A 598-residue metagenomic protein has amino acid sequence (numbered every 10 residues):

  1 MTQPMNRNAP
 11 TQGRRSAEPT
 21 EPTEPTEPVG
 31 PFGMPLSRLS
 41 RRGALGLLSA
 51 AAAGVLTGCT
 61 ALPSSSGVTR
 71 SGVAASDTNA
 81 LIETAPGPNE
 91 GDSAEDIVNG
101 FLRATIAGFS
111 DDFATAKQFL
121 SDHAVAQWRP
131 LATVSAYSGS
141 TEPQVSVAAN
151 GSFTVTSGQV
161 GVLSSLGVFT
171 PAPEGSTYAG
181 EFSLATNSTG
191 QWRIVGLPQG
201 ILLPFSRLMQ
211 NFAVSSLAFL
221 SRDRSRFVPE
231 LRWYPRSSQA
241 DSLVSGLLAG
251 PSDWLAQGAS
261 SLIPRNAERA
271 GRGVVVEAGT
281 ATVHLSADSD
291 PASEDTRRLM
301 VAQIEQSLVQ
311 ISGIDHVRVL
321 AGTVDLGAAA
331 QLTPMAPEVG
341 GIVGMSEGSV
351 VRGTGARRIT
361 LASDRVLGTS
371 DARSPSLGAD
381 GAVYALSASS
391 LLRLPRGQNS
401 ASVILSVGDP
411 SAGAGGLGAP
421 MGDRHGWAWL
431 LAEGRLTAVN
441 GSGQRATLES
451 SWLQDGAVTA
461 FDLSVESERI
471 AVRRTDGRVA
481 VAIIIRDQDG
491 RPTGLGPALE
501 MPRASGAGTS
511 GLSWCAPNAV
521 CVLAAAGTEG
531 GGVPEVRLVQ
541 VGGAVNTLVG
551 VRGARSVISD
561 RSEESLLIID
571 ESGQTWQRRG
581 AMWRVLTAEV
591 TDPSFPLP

Functional and structural regions predicted by a protein language model:
T2-R15, F32-P35, G46-L47, A53-G54 (+1 more regions): Bimodal "functional hotspot" detector
S16-P31: Compositionally biased, intrinsically disordered low-complexity segments enriched for polar/charged residues
R41-L45: N-terminal export leaders
